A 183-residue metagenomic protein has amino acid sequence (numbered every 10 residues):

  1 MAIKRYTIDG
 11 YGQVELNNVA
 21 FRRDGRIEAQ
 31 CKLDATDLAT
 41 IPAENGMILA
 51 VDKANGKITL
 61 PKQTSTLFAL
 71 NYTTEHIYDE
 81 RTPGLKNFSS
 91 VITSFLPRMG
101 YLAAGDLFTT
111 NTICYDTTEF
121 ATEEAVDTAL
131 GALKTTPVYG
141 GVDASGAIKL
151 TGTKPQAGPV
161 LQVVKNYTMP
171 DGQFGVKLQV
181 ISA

Functional and structural regions predicted by a protein language model:
M1-A183: Surface-exposed, low-hydrophobicity beta-strand/loop segments enriched in small/polar/acidic residues
